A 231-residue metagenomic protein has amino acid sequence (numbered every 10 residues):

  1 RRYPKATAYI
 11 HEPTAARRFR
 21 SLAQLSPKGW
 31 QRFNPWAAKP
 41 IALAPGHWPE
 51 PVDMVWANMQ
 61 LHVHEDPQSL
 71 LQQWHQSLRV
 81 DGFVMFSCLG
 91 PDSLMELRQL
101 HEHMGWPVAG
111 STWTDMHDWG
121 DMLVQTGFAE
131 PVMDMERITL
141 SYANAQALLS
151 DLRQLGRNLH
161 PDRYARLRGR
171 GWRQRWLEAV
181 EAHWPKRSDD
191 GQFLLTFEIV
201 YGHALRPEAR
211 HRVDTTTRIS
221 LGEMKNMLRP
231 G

Functional and structural regions predicted by a protein language model:
R1-P49, S69: Class I SAM-dependent methyltransferase SAM/SAH-binding core
Y9, W56, M85: Conserved Rossmann-like nucleotide-binding pocket used by diverse enzymes that bind dinucleotide cofactors
R17, D92-L94, E208: Feature marks short, surface-exposed loop/turn motifs that line or immediately flank catalytic pockets and channel
V52-Q68, Q72, C88: A short SAM/SAH-binding and catalytic strip from SAM-dependent methyltransferases
Q68-F83: A short glycine-rich, Lys/Arg-flanked "PGG" loop and its adjoining helix->strand segment in the class I
M85-A147, Q154-R168: Conserved catalytic/acceptor-binding region of the Class I
T126, Q146-G231: C-terminal lobe and adjacent flexible extensions of AdoMet/dcAdoMet transferase-like proteins
